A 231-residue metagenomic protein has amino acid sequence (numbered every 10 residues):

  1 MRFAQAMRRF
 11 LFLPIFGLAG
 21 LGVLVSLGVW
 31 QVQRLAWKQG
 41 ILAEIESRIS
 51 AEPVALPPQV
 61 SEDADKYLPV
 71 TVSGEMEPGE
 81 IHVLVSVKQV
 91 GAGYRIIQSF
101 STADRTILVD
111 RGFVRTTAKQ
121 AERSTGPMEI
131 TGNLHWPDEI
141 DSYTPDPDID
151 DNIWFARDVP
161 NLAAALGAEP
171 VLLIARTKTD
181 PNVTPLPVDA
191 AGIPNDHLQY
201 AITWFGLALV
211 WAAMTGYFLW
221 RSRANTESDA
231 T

Functional and structural regions predicted by a protein language model:
R2-T231: Surface-exposed, charge/polar-rich loops and edge strands
